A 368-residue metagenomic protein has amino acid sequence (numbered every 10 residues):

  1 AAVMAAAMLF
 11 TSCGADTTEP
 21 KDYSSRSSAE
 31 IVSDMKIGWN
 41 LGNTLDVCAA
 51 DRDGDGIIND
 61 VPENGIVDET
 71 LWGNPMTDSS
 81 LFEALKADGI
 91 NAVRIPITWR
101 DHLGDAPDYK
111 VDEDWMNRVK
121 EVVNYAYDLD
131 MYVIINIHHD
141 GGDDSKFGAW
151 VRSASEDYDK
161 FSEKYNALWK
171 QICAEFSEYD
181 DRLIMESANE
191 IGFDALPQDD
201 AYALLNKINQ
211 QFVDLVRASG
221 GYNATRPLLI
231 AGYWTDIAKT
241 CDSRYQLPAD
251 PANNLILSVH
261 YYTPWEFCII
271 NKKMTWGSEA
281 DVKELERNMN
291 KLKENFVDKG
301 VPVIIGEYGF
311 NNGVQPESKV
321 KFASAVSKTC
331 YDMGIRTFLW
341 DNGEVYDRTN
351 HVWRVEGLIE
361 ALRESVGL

Functional and structural regions predicted by a protein language model:
L9-S12: C-terminal motif of bacterial Sec signal peptides marking the signal peptidase cleavage site
T17-A92: N-terminal carbohydrate-binding accessory modules
N43-V47, A92, W99-H102, H139-D143 (+5 more regions): Solvent-exposed loop/turn segments at secondary-structure junctions within structured extracellular/periplasmic domains
D53, P62-V67, W99-N117, G141-F161 (+4 more regions): Surface-exposed, active-site-proximal loop segments in enzymatic domains
W72-V93, I97, L103, P107-I184 (+2 more regions): An active-site-proximal structural segment forming one wall of the substrate-binding cleft that immediately precedes
D159-K273, R287-N311, D332-I335: Active-site region of glycoside hydrolase catalytic domains
Q315-L368: Aromatic-rich peripheral "rim/lid" segments of glycoside hydrolase catalytic domains that contact and position glycan
